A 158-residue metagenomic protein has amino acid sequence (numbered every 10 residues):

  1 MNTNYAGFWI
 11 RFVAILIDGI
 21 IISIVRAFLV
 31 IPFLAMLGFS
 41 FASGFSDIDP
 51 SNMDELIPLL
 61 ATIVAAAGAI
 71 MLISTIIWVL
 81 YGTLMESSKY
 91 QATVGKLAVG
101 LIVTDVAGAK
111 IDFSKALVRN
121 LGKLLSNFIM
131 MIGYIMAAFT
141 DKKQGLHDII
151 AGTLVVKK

Functional and structural regions predicted by a protein language model:
N2, R26-T75: Membrane-helix interface segments in multi-pass membrane proteins
N2-A6, F12-V13, G19, Y81-K96 (+2 more regions): Juxtamembrane cytosolic face of transmembrane helices
W9-A14, T62-S74, S114, V118: Alpha-helical transmembrane segments of integral membrane proteins
W9-R26, L60: Generic detector of contiguous secondary-structure segments
I22, R26, V30, S74-G82 (+1 more regions): Alpha-helical transmembrane segments of multipass membrane proteins
A67-K89: Transmembrane alpha-helical segments in integral membrane proteins
G100-V103: FKBP-type peptidyl-prolyl cis-trans isomerase
D105-A107: Short, acidic, Ser/Thr-enriched surface-loop or helix-capping motifs
